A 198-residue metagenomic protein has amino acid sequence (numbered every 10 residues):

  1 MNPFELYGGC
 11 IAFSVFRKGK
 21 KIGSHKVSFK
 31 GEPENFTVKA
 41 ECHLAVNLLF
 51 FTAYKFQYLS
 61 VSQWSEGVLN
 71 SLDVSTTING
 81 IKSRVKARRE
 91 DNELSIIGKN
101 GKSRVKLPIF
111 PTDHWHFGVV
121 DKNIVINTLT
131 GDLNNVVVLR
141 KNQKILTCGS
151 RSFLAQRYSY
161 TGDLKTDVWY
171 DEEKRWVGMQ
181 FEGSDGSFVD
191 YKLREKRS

Functional and structural regions predicted by a protein language model:
N2-D91, I97-G98, V105-S198: Acidic, serine/threonine-rich low-complexity disordered tracts
